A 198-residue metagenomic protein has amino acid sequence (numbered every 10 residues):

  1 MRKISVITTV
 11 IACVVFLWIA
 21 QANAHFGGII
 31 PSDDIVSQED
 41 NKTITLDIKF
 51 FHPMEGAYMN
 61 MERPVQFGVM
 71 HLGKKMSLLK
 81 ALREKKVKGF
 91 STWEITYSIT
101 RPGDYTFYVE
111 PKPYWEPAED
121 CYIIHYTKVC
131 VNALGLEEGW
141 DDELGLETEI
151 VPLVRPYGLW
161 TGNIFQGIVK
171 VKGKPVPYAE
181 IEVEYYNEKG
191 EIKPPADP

Functional and structural regions predicted by a protein language model:
T9-W18: Bacterial N-terminal signal peptides
W18-A24: Sec/Tat signal peptide C-region and signal peptidase I cleavage site
A24-T45, D120-A179, Y185-E191: Beta-strand-rich domain onsets/edges
H25-K80: Start-of-domain marker
E55, K112-E119: Short acidic/polar inter-strand loop motif in beta-rich domains
F67-S77, E180-P198: Short amphipathic beta-strand segments in non-cytosolic proteins
E84-I95: Aromatic sugar-binding surface patches on proteins that engage polysaccharides or sugar-phosphate polymers
R101-W115: Short, aromatic- and glycine-rich surface loops/edge beta-strands on solvent-exposed regions
